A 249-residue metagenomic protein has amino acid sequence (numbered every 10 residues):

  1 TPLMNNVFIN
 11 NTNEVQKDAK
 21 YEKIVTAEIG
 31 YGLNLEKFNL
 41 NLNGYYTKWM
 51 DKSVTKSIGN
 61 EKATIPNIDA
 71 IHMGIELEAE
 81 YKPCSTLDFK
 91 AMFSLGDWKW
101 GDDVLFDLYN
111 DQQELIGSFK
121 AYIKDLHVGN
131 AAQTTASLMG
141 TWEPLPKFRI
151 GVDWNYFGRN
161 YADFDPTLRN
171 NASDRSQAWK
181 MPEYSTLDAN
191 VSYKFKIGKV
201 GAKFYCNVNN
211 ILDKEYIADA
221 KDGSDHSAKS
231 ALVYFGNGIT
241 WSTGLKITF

Functional and structural regions predicted by a protein language model:
T1-E28, N39-L40, G44-N67, G101-D107 (+2 more regions): Surface-exposed extracellular loop regions of Gram-negative outer-membrane beta-barrel proteins, predominantly
N13-V15, E61-T64, I123-K124, D174-R175 (+1 more regions): Short, contiguous strand/loop micro-motifs
Y21, V25-I29, C84, D88 (+1 more regions): Conserved C-terminal beta-signal and adjacent last beta-strands/turns of outer-membrane beta-barrel proteins
L35: Extracellular glycan-associated modules
Y46-K48, P66-P166: Gram-negative outer-membrane beta-barrel transporters
S53-T55, L77, Q112, I247: Extracellular/periplasmic, surface-exposed regions of secreted and cell-surface proteins
